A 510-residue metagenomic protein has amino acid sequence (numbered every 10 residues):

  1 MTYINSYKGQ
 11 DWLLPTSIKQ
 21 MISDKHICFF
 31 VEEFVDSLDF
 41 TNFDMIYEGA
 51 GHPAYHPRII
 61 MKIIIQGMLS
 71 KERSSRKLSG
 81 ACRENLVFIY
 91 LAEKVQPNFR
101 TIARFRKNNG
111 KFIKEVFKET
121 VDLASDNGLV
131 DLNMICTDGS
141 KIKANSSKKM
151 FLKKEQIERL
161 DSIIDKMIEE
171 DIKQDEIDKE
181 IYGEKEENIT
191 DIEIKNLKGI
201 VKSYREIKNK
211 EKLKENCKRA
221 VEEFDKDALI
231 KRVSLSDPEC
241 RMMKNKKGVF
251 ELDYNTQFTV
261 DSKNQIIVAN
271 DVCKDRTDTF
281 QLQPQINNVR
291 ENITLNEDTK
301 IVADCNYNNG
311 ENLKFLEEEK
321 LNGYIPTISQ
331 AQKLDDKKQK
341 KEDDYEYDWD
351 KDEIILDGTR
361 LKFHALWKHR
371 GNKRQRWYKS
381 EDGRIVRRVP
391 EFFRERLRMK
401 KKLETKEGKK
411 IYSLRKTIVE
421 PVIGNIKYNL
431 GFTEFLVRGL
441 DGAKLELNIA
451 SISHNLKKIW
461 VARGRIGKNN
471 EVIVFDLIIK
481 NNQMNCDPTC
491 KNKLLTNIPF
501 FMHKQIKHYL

Functional and structural regions predicted by a protein language model:
M1-F29: Hydrophobic alpha-helical membrane-insertion signals
Y3-S6, I64, K71-E84, V95-L510: Anion-binding and metal-coordination hotspots
I4-K8, H52-A54, I89-Y90: A short, ordered amphipathic alpha-helix with a cationic face
K19, S23, L69-S70, K94: Amphipathic alpha-helical interaction elements
D24-I65: Basic, short loop/linker segments at the boundary and entry of helix-turn-helix/winged-helix-like folds
D36-D44, L69-R73, E84-L91: Short helix-loop boundary/capping segments at the starts of domains
